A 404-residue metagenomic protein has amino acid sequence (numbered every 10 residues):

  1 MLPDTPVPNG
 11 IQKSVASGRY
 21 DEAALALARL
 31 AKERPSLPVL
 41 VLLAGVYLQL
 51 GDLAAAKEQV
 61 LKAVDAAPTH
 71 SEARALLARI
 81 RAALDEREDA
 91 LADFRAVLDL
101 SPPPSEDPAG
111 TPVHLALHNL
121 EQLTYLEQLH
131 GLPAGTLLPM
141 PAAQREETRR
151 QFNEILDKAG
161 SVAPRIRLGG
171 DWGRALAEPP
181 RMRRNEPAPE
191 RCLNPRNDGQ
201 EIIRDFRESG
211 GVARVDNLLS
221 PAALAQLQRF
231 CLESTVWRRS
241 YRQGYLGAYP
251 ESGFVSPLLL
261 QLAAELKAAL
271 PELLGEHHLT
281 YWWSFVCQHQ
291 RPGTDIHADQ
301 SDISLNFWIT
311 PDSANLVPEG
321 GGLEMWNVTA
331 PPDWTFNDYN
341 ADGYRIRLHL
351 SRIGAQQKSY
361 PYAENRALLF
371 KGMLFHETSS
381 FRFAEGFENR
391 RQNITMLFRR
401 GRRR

Functional and structural regions predicted by a protein language model:
L2, R34-P35, P68, P102: Short coil turns that delineate tetratricopeptide repeat
S71, R79-S105: TPR/TPR-like (Sel1-like) alpha-helical repeat modules
R181-L274, Y281, F285, R291: Non-heme Fe(II)/2-oxoglutarate
E276-T280, S284-R404: Catalytic core of non-heme Fe(II) oxygenases with the double-stranded beta-helix
